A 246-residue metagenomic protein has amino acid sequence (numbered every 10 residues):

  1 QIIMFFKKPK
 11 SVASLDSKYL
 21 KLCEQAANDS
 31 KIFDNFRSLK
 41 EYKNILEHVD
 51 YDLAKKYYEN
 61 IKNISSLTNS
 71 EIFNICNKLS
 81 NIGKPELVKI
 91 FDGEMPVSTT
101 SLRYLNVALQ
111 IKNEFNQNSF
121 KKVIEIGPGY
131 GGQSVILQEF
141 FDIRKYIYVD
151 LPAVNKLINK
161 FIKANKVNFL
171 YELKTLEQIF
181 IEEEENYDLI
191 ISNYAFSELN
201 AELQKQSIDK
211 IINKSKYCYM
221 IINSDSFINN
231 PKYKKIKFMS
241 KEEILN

Functional and structural regions predicted by a protein language model:
Q1-S98: N-terminal accessory regions of S-adenosyl-L-methionine
S101-F120: Conserved alpha-helix/loop element of class I SAM-dependent methyltransferases that forms part of the SAM/SAH-binding
S119-G129: Conserved class I S-adenosyl-L-methionine
Y130-D142: Conserved SAM-binding loop of SAM-dependent methyltransferases across substrates and taxa, primarily the Class I
K160-E184: S-adenosyl-L-methionine
L189-E202: A short SAM/SAH-binding and catalytic strip from SAM-dependent methyltransferases
L199-I211: A short, conserved alpha-helix within the catalytic core of class I
S215-F227: Conserved beta-strand signature within the Rossmann-like core of class I S-adenosyl-L-methionine
